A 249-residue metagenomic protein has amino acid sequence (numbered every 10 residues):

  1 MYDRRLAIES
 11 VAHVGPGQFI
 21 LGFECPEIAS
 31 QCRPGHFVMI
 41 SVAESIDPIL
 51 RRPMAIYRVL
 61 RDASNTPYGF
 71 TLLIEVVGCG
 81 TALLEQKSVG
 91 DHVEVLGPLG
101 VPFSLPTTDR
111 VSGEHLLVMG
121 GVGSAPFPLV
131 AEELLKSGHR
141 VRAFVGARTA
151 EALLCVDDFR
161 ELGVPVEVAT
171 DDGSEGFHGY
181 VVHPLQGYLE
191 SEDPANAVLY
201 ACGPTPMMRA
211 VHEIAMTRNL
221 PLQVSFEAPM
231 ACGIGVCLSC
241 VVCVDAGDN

Functional and structural regions predicted by a protein language model:
Y2-V89: Ferredoxin-reductase
C25, D171, V242: Active-site donor-binding loop signature of nucleotide-sugar glycosyltransferases
A43-D47, G97-P102, A246: Short, charged beta-turn/beta-strand-edge "cap" motif at the junction between a beta-strand and an adjacent loop
D62-S64, L189-A195, D245-G247: Alpha-helix termini
C79-P229: FNR/FR-type flavoprotein reductase catalytic core
P126, T205-P206, E227-N249: Local cysteine-cluster metal-coordination motifs and their immediate loop/turn environment, predominantly Fe-S cluster
